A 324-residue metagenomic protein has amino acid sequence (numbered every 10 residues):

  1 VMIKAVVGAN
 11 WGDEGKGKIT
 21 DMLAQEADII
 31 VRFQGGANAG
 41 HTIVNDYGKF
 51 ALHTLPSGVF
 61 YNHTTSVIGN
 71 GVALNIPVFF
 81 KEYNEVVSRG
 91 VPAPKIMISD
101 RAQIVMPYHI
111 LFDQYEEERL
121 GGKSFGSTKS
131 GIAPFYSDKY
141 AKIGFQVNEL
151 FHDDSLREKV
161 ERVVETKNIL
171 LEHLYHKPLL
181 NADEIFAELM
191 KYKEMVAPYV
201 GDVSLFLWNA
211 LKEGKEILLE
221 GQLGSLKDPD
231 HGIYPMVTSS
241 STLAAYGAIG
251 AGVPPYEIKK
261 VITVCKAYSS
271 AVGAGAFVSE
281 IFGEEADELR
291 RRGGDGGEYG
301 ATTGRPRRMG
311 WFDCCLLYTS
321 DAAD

Functional and structural regions predicted by a protein language model:
M2-S99, Q103-M106: Basic, polar low-complexity surface loops/patches
K16-K18, T42-N45, Y108-D113, Y140-K142 (+3 more regions): Short acidic, glycine/serine/threonine-rich loops at helix termini
G36-G69, V253-W311: A structural-propensity feature for long, helix-poor, extended segments
F79, Y83-F206, I217: Internal alpha/beta core interface subdomains
E149-D153, I233-I262: Gly/Ser/Thr-rich active-site loops/lids in small-molecule metabolic enzymes that frequently grip phosphoryl groups
A197-D230, Y234-T242: Acidic catalytic cores of enzymes that act on phosphate-bearing nucleotides/polynucleotides
Y318-D324: Conserved small/polar residues in nucleotide/adenosyl-binding loops
